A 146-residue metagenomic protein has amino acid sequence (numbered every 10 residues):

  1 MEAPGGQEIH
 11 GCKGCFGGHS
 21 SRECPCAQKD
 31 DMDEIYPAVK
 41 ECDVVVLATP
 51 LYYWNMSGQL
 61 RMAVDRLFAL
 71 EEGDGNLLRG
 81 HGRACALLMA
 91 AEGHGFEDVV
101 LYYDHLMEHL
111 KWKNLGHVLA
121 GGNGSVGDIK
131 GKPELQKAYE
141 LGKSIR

Functional and structural regions predicted by a protein language model:
M1-E2, Q28, L87, G116-L119: Structural signal for conserved beta-strand scaffold positions within catalytic alpha/beta enzyme cores
M1-L70, G127-R146: N-terminal beta1-alpha1-beta2 submodule of the flavodoxin-like/Rossmannoid cofactor-binding fold
G5-E8, E92, G121-G124: Glycine-rich beta-alpha junction loops
V44, V118-S125: A short small-residue
T49-P50, M89, G122: Short amphipathic alpha-helical interaction patches enriched in hydrophobic/aromatic residues with interspersed Lys/Arg
Q59, G73-H117: Short, glycine-/small-residue-rich phosphate/pyrophosphate-handling segment
G95-F96, S125-G127: Short active-site-adjacent structural elements
Y103-A120, I129-K132, Y139-R146: A charged, well-structured terminal subsegment
